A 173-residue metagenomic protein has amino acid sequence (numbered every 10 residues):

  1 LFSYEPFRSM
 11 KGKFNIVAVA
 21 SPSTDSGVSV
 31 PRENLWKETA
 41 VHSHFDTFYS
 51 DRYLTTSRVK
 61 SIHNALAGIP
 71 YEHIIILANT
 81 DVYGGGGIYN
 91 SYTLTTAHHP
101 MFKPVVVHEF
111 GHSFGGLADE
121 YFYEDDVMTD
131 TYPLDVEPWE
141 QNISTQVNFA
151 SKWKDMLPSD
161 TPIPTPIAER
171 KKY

Functional and structural regions predicted by a protein language model:
L1-N64, A97: Propeptide-to-catalytic entry region of secreted or membrane-anchored zinc metalloproteases
R8-G12, L66-Y71, I88, K171-K172: Extracellular/periplasmic catalytic domains that process cell-envelope and extracellular macromolecules
V19-P22, I76-D81, G116-A118: Active-site-proximal beta-strand/loop segments in catalytic clefts of secreted hydrolases
S26-V28, Y83-Y92, E124: Extracytoplasmic/secreted cell-surface and envelope-processing proteins
I69-G87: A structural motif
G85-E109: Short pre-active-site segment immediately N-terminal to the catalytic Zn-binding motif
F110-D126: Catalytic Zn2+-binding segment of zinc metalloproteases
Y121-Y173: Replace "(M1/M4/M9/M12/WLM)" with "(e.g., M1/M4/M8/M9/M12/M26/WLM)" and add "not limited to" to clarify scope
